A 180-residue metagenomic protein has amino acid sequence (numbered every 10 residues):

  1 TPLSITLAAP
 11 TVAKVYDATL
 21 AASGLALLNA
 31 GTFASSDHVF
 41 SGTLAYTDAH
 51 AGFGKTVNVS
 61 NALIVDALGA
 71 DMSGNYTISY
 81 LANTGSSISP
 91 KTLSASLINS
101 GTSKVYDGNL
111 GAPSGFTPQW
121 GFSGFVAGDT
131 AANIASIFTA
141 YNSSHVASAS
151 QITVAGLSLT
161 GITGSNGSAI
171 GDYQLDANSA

Functional and structural regions predicted by a protein language model:
T1-A180: Short loop/turn motifs that initiate or flank beta-strands
